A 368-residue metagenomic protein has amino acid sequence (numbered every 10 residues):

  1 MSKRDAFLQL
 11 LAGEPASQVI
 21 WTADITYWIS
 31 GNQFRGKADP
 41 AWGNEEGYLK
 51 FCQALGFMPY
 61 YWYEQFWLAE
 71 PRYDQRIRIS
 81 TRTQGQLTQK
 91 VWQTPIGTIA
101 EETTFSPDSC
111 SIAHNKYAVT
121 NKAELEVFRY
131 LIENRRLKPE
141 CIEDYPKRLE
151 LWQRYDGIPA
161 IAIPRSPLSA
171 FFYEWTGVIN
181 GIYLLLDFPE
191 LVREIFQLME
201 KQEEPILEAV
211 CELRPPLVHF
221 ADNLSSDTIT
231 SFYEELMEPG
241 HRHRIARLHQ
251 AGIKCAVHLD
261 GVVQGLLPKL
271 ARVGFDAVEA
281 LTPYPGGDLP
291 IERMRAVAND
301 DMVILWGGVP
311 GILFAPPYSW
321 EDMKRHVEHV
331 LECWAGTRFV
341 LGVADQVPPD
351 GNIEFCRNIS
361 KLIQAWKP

Functional and structural regions predicted by a protein language model:
M1-A38, Q93, S106, A123-P368: Active-site loop segments of alpha/beta catalytic cores
P15, Q53-Y60, Q84-Q86, P95-I96 (+1 more regions): Short, solvent-exposed loop/edge-beta patches enriched in aromatic
N32-Q75: Segments that shape or occlude catalytic/ligand-binding pockets
G47-Y48, Q84-T88, D144: Generic hydrophobic, aliphatic-rich segments that mediate packing or membrane embedding
D74-I79, R357-I359: A short, hydrophobic/aromatic-rich structural module that often spans a beta strand with its adjoining loop
R76-N134, I158: A contiguous, low-structure linker/loop signature
